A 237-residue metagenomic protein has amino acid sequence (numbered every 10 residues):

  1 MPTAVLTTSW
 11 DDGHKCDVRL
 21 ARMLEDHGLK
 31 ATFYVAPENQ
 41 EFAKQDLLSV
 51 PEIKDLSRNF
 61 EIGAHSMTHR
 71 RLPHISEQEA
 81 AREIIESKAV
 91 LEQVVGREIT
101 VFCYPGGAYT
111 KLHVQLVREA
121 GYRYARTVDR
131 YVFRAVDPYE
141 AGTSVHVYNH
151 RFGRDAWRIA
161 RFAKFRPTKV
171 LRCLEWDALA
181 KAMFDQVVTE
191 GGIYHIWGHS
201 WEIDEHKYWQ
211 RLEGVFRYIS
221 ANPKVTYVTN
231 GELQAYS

Functional and structural regions predicted by a protein language model:
M1, D26-G28, T32, E41 (+3 more regions): C-terminal domain-boundary segment and adjacent tail
M1-C16: Boundary/entry segment of secreted carbohydrate-active catalytic domains
T7-W10, G63, Y227: Generic enzyme active-site microenvironment
R19-M23, L112-L116, R211-V215: A short acidic, amphipathic alpha-helical/loop segment
A21-M23, L47-S57, A182-Q186, F216: Short amphipathic alpha-helices and their capping/turn segments at secondary-structure boundaries
H27-Q115, R123, R130-R158, I193-W201 (+1 more regions): Metal-dependent polysaccharide deacetylase catalytic core of the NodB/CE4 family, i.e., the active-site-bearing domain
E77-R82, V170-K181, H206-W209, E213: Non-membrane alpha-helical structural segments and their capping/turn regions in soluble enzymes
S144-M183, V188: A conserved mid-domain beta-alpha-beta active-site/ligand-binding segment of alpha/beta enzyme cores
